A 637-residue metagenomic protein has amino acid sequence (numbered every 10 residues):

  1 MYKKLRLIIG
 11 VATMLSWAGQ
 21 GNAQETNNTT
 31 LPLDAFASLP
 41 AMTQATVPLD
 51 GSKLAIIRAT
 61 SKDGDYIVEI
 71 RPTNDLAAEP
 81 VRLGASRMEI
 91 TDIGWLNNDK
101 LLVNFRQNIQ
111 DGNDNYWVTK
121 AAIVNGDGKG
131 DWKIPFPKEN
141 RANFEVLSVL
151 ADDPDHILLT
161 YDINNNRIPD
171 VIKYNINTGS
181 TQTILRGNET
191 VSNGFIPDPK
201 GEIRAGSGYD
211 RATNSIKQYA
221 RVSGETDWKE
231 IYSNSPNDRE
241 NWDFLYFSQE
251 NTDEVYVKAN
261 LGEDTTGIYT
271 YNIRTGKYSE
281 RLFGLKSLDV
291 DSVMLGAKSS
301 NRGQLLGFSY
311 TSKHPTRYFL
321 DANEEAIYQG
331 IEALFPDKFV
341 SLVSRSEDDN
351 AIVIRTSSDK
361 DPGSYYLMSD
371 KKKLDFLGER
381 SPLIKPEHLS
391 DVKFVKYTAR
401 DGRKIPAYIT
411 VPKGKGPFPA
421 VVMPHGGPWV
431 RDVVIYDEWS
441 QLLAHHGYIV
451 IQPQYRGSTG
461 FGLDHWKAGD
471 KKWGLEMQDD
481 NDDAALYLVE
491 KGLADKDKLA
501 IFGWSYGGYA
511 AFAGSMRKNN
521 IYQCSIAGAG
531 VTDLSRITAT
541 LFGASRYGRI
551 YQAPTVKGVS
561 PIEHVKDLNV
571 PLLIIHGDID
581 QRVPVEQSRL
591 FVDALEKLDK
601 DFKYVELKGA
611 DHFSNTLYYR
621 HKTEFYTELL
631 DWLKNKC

Functional and structural regions predicted by a protein language model:
M1-I8: Bacterial N-terminal signal peptides that target proteins for export
M14, A23-A351, D359-K360: Beta-propeller folds
N193-I196, R317-K413, E438-Q441, H445-H446: Non-catalytic accessory segments flanking enzyme active sites
Y310, S357, M423-G427, G577: Glycine-rich His-Gly loop
P386-D497, W504, T538-T540: Cap/lid segment of the alpha/beta-hydrolase catalytic domain
Y455-C637: Active-site-proximal cap/loop segments of hydrolase catalytic domains
